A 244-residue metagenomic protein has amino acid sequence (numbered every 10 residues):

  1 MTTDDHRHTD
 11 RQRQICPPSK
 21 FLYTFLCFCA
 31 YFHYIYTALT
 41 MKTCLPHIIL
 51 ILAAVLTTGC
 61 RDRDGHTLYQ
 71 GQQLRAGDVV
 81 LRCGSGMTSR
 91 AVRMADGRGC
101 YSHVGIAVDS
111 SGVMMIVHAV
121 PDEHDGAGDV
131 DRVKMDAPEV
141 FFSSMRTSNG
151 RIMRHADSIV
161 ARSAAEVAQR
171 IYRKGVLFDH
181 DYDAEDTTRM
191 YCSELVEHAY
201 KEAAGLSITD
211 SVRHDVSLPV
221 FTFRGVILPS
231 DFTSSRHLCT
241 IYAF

Functional and structural regions predicted by a protein language model:
D4-L22, L26-Y31: Short, low-complexity, charge-dense intrinsically disordered segments
T40-I48: Bacterial N-terminal signal peptides that target proteins for export
I48-V55: Bacterial N-terminal signal peptides
T57-G59: C-terminal motif of bacterial Sec signal peptides marking the signal peptidase cleavage site
R61-Q72: Bacterial Sec signal peptide processing site at the extreme N-terminus
R82-R151, L177-M190: Glycine-rich catalytic cores of cysteine/serine-nucleophile enzymes that process amide/ester linkages in cell-envelope
H180-F244: Activation targets extended, charge/polar-rich intrinsically disordered C-terminal tails
